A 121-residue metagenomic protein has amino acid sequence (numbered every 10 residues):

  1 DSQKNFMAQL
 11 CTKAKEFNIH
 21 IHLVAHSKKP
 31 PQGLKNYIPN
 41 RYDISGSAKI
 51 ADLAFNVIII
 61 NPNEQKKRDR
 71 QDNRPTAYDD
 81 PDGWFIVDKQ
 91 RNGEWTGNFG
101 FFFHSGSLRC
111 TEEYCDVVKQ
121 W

Functional and structural regions predicted by a protein language model:
D1: Short, glycine-rich nucleotide/cofactor-binding loops
N5-N18, P30-W121: C-terminal regions of RecA-like/P-loop NTPase motor modules
N18-H26: Structural recognition of the conserved hydrophobic beta-strand(s) that form the central parallel beta-sheet of P-loop
